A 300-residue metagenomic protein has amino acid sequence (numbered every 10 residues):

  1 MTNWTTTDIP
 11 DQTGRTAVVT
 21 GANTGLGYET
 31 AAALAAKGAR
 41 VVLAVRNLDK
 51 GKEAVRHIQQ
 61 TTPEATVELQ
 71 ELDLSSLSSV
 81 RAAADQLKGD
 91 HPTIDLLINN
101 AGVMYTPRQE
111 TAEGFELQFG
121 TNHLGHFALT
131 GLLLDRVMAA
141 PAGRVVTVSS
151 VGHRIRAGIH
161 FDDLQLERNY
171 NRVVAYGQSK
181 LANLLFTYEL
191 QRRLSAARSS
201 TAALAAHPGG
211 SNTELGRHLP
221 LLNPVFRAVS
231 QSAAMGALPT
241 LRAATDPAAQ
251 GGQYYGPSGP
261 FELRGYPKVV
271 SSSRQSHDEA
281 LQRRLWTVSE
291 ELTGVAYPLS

Functional and structural regions predicted by a protein language model:
M1-G216, L292-S300: Rossmann-fold NAD(P)H-dependent dehydrogenase/reductase core
L43, L72, A228, R274-H277: Pocket-edge positions in alpha/beta enzyme catalytic cores
E110-T111, R217-P220, Y266-S271: Short acidic, glycine/proline-rich loop/turn micro-motifs
R168, R172, L222-V225, V270-Q275: A short, mixed-charge helix-start or loop-turn motif at secondary-structure junctions
S179, F226-V270, H277-T287, E291-L292: C-terminal helical subdomain
S195, P220, T245-A248: Hydrophobic alpha-helix feature that most strongly marks membrane-spanning transmembrane helices and their immediate
N212-F226: A glycine/serine/threonine-rich, flexible loop-to-helix segment that serves as the NAD(P) cofactor-binding "lid"
